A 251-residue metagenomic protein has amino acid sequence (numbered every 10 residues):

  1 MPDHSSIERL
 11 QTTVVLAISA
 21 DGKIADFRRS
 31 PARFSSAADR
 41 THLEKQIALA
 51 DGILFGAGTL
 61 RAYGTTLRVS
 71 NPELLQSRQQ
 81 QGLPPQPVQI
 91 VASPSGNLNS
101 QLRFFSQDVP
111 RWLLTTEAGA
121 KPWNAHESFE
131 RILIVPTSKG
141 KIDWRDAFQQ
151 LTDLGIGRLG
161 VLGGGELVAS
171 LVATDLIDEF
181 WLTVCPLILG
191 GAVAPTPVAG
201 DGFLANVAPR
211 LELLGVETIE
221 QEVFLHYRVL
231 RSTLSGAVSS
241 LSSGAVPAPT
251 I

Functional and structural regions predicted by a protein language model:
M1-L241, I251: Enzymes that bind and transform nitrogen-containing heteroaromatic metabolites
P247-A248: Low-complexity intrinsically disordered segments
